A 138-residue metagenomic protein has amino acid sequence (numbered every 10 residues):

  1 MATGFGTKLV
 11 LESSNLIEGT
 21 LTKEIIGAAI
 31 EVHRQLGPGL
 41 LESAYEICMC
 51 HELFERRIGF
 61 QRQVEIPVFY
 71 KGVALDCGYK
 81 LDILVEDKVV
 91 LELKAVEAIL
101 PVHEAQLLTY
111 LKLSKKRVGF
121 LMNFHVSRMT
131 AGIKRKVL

Functional and structural regions predicted by a protein language model:
M1-E18: Intrinsic disorder/low-complexity segments
S14, E18-K23, G27, P38-E42 (+2 more regions): Nuclease catalytic cores
A29-Q35: N-terminal capping segment at the start of a domain
G37, L81-I99, Y110: Conserved catalytic cores of phosphodiester-cleaving nucleases, focusing on short active-site segments
F54-Y70: A short acidic/basic microdomain associated with nuclease active sites
Y70-A74, T130: Acidic pyrophosphate-coordinating catalytic loop
L75-K80: Short, flexible loop/turn motifs enriched in small residues
K94-L138: Nucleic-acid nuclease catalytic cores
